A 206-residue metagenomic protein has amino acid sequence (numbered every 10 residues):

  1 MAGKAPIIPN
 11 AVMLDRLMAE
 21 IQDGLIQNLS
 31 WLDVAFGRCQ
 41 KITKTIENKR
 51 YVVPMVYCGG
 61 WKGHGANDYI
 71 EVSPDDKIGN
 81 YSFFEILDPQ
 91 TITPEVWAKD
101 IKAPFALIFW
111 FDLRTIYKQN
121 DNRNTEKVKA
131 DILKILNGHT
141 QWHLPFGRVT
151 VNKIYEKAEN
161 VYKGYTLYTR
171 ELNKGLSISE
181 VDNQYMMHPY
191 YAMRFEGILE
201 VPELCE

Functional and structural regions predicted by a protein language model:
M1-V96: Small/polar-rich, solvent-exposed N-terminal microdomains that initiate assembly or binding
A2, E95-P104, I108-T150: Extracellular/virion structural assembly segments
L25-A35, N173-G175, N183, M187 (+1 more regions): Low-complexity intrinsically disordered segments
C39, W61-N67, Y81, T140 (+4 more regions): Compositionally biased, intrinsically disordered low-complexity regions
C58, I70, S82-E85, K118 (+2 more regions): Compositionally biased, intrinsically disordered low-complexity regions enriched in proline and serine
P74, E85-D88, K153, T169 (+2 more regions): Surface-exposed beta-strand edges and flanking loops
A98-T115, Y185-E203: Oligomerization/assembly interface segments of phage tail-like spikes and tubes
T125-E196: Acidic-leaning, charged glycine-interspersed low-complexity segments
